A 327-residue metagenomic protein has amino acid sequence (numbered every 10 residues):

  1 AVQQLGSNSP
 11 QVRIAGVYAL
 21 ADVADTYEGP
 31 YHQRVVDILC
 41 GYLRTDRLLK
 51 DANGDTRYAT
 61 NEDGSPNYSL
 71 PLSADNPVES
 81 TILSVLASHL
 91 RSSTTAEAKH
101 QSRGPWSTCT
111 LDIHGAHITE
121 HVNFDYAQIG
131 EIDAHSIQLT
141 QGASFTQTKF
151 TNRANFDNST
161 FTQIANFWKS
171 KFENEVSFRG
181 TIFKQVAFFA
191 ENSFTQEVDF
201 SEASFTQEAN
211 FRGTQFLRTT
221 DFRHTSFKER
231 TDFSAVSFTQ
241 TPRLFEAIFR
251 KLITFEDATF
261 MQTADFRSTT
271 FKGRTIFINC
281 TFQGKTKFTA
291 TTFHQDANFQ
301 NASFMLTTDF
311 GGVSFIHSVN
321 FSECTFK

Functional and structural regions predicted by a protein language model:
V2, G29-Y42, T95-A96: Amphipathic alpha-helical scaffolding segments comprising HEAT/armadillo-like alpha-solenoid repeats
L5-G6, L43, P71: Alpha-solenoid helical repeat architecture
N8-S9, E28, R47, D75: Short inter-helical turns and helix N-cap capping residues of alpha-solenoid HEAT/ARM repeat scaffolds
L20, E79, L83-L86: Hydrophobic core/packing positions within alpha-helical solenoid repeats
V23-Y27, Y42, D46, V85-S93 (+1 more regions): Residue-level signature of the C-terminal ends
Q101-K327: Tandem repeat scaffolds
